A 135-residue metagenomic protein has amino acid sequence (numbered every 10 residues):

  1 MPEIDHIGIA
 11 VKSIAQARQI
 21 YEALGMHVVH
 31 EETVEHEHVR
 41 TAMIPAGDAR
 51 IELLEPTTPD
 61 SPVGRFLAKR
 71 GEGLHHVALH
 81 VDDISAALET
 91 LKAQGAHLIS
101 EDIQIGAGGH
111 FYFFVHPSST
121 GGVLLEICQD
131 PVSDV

Functional and structural regions predicted by a protein language model:
E3-K12, A42-P45, G64-T90: Vicinal oxygen chelate
I4, G8-V11, Y21, I44 (+5 more regions): Short, structured motif recognition centered on aromatic/hydrophobic residues
I4-D5, L24, V28-H38, T57-H75 (+3 more regions): A cross-kingdom feature marking solvent-exposed beta-strand/loop segments within repeated, beta-rich binding/scaffold
K12-M26: An N-terminal domain-start capping segment
A17-I20, A87-L91: Hydrophobic side chains in well-ordered alpha-helices
T33, A42-G47, I51-E52, L79 (+1 more regions): Vicinal oxygen chelate
D48-I51, T58-D60, I84: Short, charged/polar surface micro-motifs in flexible loops or helix N-caps
